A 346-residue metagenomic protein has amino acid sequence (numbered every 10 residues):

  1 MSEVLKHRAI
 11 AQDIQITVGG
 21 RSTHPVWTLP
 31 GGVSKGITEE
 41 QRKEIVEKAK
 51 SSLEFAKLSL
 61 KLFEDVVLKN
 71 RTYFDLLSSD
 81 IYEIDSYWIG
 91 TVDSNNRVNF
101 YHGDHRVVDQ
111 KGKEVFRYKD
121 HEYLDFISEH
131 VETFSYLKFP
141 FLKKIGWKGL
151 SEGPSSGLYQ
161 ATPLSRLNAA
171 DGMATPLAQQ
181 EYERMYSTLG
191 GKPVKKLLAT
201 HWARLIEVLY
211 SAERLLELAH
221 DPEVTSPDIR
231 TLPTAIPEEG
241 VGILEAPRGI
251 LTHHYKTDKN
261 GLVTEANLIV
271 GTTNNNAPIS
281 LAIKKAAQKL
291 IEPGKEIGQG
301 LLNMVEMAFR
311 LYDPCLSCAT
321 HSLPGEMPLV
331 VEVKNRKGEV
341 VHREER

Functional and structural regions predicted by a protein language model:
M1-R248, V270-R346: Active-site bordering "gate/hinge" segments that shape substrate access to catalytic or cofactor-binding pockets
L251-T252: A short beta-strand signature within small-molecule sensing/ligand-binding domains used in signal transduction
D258: Short, acidic, Ser/Thr-enriched surface-loop or helix-capping motifs
